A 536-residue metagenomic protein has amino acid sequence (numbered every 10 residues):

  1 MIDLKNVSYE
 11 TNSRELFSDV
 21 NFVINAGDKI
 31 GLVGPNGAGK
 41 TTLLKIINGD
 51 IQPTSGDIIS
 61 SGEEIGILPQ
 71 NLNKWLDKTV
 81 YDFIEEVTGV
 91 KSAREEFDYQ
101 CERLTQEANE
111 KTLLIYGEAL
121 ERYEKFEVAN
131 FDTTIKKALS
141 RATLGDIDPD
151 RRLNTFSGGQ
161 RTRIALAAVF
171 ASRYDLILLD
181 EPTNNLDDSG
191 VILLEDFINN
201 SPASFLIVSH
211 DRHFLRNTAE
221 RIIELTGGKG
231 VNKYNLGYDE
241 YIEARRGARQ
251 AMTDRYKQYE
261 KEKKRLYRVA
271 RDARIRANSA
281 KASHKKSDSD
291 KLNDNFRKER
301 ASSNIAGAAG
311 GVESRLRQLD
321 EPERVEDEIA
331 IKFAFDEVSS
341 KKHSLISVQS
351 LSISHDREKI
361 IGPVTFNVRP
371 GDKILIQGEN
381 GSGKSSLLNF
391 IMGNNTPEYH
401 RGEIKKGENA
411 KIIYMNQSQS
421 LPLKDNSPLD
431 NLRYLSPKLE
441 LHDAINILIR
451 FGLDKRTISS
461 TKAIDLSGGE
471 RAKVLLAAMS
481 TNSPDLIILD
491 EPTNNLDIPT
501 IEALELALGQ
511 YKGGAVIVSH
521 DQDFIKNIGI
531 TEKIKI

Functional and structural regions predicted by a protein language model:
M1-Y256, D336-I536: ABC ATP-binding cassette signature C-motif
A93-L104, A119, Y259, K263-A277 (+2 more regions): Non-transmembrane amphipathic alpha-helical segments
D98, S283-K286, D327-I331, I445 (+1 more regions): Short coil/turn segments at secondary-structure boundaries
T112-Y123, N295, A309-L319: Short amphipathic alpha-helical coiled-coil/interface segments
E124-K125, A129-I135, A301-E313, R317: Alpha-helix-centered segments that form part of catalytic cores
Q250-L292, K298-I305: ABC ATPase nucleotide-binding domains
N278-S283, Q318-E328: Proline-centered turn/helix-capping motifs that create local helix->coil transitions or kinks
V325-S340: Short, flexible cytosolic linker that couples an ABC transmembrane/permease module to its adjacent nucleotide-binding
